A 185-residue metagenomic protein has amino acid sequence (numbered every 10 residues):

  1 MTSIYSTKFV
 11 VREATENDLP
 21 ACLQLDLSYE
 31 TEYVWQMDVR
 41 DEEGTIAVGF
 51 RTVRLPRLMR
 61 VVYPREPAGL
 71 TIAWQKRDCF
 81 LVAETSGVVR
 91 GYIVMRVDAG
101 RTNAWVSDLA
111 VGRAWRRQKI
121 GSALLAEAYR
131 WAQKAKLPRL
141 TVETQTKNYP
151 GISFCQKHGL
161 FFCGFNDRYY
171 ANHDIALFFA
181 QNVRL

Functional and structural regions predicted by a protein language model:
M1-N17, E84, V89: Conserved, well-structured beta-alpha core segment at the onset of a catalytic domain
S3-S6, P138, Q145-I152, K157-H158 (+1 more regions): C-terminal "cap" of GNAT-fold acetyltransferases
E16, Q24-S107, G112-R113, L125-E127 (+3 more regions): Acetyl-CoA-dependent GNAT
V111, R117-R130, K134, S153-K157: Conserved acetyl-CoA-binding loop-helix of GNAT-fold acetyltransferases
G112, E143-Q145: Residue-level recognition of the GNAT/N-acetyltransferase active site
G159-C163: A SAM-dependent methyltransferase catalytic signature shared across enzymes that methylate proteins
